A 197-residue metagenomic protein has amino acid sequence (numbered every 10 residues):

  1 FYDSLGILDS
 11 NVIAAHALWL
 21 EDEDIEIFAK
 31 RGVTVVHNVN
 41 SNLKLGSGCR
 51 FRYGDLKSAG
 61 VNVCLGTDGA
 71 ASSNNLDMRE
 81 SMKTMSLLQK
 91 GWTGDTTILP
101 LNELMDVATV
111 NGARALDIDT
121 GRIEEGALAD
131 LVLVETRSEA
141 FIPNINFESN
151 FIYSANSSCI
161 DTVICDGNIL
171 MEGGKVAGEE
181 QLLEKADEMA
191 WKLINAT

Functional and structural regions predicted by a protein language model:
F1-S72: Active-site core of metal-dependent hydrolases
L5-I7, Y53-S138, S154-A155: His/Asp/Glu-enriched, well-ordered alpha-helical/loop segment that forms or immediately abuts the divalent-metal
A17, N38, M85-L87, D166: Generic beta-structure capping elements
A17-L18, K90, R137, N168: Flexible loop residues that form catalytic and substrate-binding hotspots at small-molecule/glycan-binding clefts
E21-D22, R50, I98, T120 (+1 more regions): Structural motif corresponding to alpha-helix initiation and N-cap regions
S47-G48, N75-L76, I145: Short Asp/Glu-rich motifs
D106-T197: Active-site microenvironment of metallo-dependent hydrolases
